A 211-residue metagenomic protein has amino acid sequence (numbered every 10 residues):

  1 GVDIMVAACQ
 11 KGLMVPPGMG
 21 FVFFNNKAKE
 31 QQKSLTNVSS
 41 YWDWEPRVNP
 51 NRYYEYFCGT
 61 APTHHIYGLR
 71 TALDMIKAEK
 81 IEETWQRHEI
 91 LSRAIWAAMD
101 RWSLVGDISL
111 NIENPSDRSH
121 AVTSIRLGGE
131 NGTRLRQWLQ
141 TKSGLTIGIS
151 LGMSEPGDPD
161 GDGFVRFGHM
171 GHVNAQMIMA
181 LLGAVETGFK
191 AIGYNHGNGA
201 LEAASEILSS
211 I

Functional and structural regions predicted by a protein language model:
G1-Q10: Conserved active-site segment immediately N-terminal to the catalytic lysine that forms the internal aldimine
D3-I4, G20-F21, W96, V122 (+2 more regions): Structural motif
Q10-A98, I211: Active-site C-terminal subdomain of aminotransferase-like
H65-G68, A72, T84-R87, L91-I95 (+7 more regions): General structural feature for long, well-ordered alpha-helical segments within catalytic domains of soluble enzymes
E79-R87, L104-N114, S150-G152, I192-A203: Flexible, glycine/charged-enriched surface loops at secondary-structure junctions
A94, A98-W102, R134-L145, A184-I192: Generic non-transmembrane alpha-helical segments
L104-A180: Conserved C-terminal alpha-helix-loop-beta "cap" of PLP-dependent enzymes that closes/shapes the active-site mouth
P159-I211: PLP-dependent enzyme catalytic core of the Aspartate aminotransferase-like
